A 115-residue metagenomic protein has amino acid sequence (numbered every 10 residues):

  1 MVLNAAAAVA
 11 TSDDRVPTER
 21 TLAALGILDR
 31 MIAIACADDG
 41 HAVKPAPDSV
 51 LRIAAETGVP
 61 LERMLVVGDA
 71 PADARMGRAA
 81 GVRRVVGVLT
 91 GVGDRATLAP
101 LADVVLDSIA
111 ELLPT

Functional and structural regions predicted by a protein language model:
M1-A23: Substrate-recognition element of Asp-dependent hydrolases with the DxDx(T/V) motif
R15, E19-T115: Asp-based, Mg2+/Mn2+-dependent phosphohydrolase catalytic module
